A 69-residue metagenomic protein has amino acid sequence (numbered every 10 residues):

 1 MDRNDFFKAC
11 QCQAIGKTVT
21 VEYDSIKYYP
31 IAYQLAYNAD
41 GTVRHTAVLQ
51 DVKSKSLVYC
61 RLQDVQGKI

Functional and structural regions predicted by a protein language model:
M1-I15: Mixed-charge, Lys/Arg-rich low-complexity intrinsically disordered regions
M1-N4, T42, Q66-I69: Short intrinsically disordered terminal tails
A14-V65: Acidic, low-complexity, intrinsically disordered interaction modules
